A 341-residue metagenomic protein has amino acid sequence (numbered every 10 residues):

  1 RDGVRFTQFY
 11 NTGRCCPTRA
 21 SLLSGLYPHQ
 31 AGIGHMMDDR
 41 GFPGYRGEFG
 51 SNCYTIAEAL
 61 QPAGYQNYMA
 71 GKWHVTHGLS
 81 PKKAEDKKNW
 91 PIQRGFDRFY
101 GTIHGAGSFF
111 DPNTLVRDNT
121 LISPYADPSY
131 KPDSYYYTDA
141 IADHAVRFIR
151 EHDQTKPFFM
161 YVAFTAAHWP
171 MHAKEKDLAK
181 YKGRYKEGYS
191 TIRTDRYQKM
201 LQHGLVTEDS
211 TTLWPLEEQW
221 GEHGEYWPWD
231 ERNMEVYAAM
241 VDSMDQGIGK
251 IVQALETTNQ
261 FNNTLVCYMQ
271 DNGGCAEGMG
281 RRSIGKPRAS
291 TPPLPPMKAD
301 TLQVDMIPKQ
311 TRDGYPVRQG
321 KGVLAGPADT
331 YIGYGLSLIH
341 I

Functional and structural regions predicted by a protein language model:
R1-I339: Formylglycine-dependent sulfatase
